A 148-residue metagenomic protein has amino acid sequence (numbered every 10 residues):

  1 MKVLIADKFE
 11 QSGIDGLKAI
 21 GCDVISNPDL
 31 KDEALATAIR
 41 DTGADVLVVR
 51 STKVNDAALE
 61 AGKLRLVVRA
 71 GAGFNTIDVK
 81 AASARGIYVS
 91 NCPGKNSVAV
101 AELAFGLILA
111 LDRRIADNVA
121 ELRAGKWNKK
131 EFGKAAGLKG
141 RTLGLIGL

Functional and structural regions predicted by a protein language model:
M1-S90: An N-terminal-biased, well-structured beta-alpha scaffold segment characteristic of Rossmann-like dinucleotide-binding
I5, L143-L145: Hydrophobic Val/Ile/Leu positions in short beta-strands of Rossmann-like dinucleotide-binding domains
R85, P93-T142: Phosphate-binding beta-alpha-beta segment of Rossmann-like dinucleotide-binding domains, i.e., the NAD(P)
L148: Glycine-rich Rossmann-fold phosphate-binding loop(s) that bind the pyrophosphate of adenine dinucleotide cofactors
